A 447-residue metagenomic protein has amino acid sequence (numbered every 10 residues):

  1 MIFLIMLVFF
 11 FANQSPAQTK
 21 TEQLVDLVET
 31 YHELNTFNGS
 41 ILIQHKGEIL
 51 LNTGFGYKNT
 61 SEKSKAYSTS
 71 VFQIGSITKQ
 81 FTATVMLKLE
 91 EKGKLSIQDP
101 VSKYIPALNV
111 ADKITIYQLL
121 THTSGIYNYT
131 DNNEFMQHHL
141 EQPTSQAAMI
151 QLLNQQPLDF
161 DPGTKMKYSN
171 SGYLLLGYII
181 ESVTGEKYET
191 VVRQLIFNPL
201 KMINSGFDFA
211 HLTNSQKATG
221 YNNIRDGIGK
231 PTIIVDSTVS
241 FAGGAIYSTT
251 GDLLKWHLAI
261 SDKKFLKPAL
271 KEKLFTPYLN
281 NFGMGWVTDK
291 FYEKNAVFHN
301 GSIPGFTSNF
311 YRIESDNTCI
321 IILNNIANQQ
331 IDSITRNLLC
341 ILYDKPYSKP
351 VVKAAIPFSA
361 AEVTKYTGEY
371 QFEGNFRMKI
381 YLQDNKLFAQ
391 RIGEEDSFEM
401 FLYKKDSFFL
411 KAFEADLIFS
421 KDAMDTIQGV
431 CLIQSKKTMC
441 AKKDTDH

Functional and structural regions predicted by a protein language model:
M1-K20, H447: Bacterial Sec-dependent N-terminal signal peptides
Q18-T53, T184-E186, T190-Q194, N198 (+1 more regions): Catalytic loop of the DD-peptidase/beta-lactamase superfamily, centered on the K-T-G motif and neighboring
Q23, H32-S40, S61-T121, L158-S171 (+2 more regions): Short active-site loop at a secondary-structure junction that contains or immediately precedes the catalytic residue(s)
G54, K65, Q73, P100-Y104 (+8 more regions): Conserved beta-strand positions that form and line the central face of beta-propeller blades
Y57, P100-A107, N133-H138, L274 (+1 more regions): Short linear capping/connector segments at secondary-structure termini
N59, D112-N309: Short, surface-exposed loop or secondary-structure junction motifs that flank catalytic or metal-binding residues
N59-S68, Q330-N337: A short, polar/charged loop-to-alpha-helix boundary motif
P106-N109, E181, N324: Alpha-solenoid HEAT/Armadillo repeat architecture
